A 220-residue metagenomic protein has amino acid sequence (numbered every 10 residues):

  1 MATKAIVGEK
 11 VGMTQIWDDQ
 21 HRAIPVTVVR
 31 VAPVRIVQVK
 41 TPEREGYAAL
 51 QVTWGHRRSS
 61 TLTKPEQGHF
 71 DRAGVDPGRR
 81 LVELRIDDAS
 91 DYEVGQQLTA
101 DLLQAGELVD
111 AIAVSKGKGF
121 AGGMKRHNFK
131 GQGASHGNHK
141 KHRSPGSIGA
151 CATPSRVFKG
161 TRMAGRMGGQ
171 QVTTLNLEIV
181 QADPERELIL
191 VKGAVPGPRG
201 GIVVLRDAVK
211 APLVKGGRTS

Functional and structural regions predicted by a protein language model:
M1-S220: Extended basic (Lys/Arg/His-rich) segments that typically form rRNA-contacting surfaces in ribosomal proteins
